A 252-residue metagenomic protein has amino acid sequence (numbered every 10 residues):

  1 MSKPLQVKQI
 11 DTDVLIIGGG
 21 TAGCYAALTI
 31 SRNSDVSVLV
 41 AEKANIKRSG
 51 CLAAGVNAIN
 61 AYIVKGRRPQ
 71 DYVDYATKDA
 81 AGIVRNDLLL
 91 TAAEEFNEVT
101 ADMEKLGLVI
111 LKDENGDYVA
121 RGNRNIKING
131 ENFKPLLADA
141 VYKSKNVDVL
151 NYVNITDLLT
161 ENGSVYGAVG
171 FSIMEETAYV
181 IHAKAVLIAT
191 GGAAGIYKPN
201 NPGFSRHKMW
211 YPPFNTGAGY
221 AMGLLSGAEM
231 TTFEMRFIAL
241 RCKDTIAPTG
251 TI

Functional and structural regions predicted by a protein language model:
M1-D13, T21: Generic start-of-chain signal for non-secretory N-termini
K3-Q6, V36-S37, K43-Y166, G170-S172 (+5 more regions): Conserved N-terminal/central alpha/beta ligand/cofactor-binding core
Q9-T12, E175-A185: Core beta-strand elements of the Rossmann-like FAD/NAD(P) dinucleotide-binding domain in flavoenzyme oxidoreductases
V14-V40: N-terminal Rossmann-like FAD-binding beta1-loop-alpha1 element of flavoenzymes
G18, A183-A185, A189-T190: Short, well-ordered coil/turn residues at beta-beta hairpins and beta-strand->alpha-helix junctions within
V186, N215-G219: Extended, hydrophobic alpha-helical segments in both membrane/secreted and soluble proteins
R206-N215: A short acidic, glycine-rich active-site loop that binds or catalyzes chemistry on phosphate/adenosine moieties
G223: Acidic, metal-coordinating catalytic segment for phosphate/diphosphate chemistry, firing primarily on the Nudix
